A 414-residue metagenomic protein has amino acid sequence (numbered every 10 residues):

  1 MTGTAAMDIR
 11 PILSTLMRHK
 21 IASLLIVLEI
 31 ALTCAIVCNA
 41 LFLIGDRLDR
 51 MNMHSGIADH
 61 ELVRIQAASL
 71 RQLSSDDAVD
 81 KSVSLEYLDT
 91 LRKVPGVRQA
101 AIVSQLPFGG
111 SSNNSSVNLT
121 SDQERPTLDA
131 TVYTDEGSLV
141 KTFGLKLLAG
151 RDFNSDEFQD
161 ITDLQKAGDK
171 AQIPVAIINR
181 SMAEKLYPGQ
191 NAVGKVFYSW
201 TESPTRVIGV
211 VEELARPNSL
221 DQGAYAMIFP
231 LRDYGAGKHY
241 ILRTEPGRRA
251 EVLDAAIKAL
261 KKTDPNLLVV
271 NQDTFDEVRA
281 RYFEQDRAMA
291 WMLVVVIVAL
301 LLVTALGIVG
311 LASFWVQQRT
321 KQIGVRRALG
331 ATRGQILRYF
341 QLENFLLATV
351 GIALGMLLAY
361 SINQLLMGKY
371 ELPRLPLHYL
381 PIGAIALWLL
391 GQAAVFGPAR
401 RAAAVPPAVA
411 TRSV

Functional and structural regions predicted by a protein language model:
G3, M7, S14, R18 (+4 more regions): Membrane-helix entry/capping segments
A6, R10-M17, I21, L306-L347 (+1 more regions): Intracellular coupling helices
R18-G45, D286-K321, T349-L354, L389 (+1 more regions): Hydrophobic alpha-helical transmembrane segments of multi-pass inner-membrane transport and secretion
L32-H60, M367: Alpha-helical transmembrane segments
D49-K81: Membrane-interface junction motifs in transport/secretion proteins
K93-Q99, Q105-Y282: Mid-to-C-terminal secondary-structure elements that act as membrane-proximal/extracytoplasmic interface segments
L300, K321-M367, P381-I382, A386: Transmembrane alpha-helical interface segments in multi-pass membrane proteins
L302-A305, Y379-R401: Hydrophobic alpha-helical transmembrane segments of polytopic membrane proteins
